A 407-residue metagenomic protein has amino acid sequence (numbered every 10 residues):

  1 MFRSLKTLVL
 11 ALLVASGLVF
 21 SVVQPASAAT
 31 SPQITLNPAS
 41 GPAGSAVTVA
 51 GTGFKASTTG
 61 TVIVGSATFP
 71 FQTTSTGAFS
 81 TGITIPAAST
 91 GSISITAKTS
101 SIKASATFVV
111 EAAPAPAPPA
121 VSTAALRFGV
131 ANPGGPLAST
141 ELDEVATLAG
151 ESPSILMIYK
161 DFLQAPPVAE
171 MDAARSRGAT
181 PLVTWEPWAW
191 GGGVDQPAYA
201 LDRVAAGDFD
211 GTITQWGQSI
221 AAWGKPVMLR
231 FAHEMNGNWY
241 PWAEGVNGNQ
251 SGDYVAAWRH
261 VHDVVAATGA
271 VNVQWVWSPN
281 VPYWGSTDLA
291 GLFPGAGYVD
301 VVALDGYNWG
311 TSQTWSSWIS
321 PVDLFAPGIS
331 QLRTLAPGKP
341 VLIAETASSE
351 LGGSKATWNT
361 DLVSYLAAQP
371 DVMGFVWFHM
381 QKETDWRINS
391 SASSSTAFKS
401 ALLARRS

Functional and structural regions predicted by a protein language model:
F2-A115: Extracytoplasmic/secretory-pathway segments with low complexity and glycosylation-like composition
A113-Q164: Boundary/entry segment of secreted carbohydrate-active catalytic domains
S122-P133, K339-S407: Substrate-binding cleft of secreted/luminal carbohydrate-active enzymes
L142-E151, A165-V183, Q218-G224, L292-G297 (+2 more regions): Acidic (Asp/Glu)-rich catalytic clusters
L156-Y159, L289-S320, F378-M380: Aromatic- and acid-rich polysaccharide-binding/catalytic face of secreted or lumenal carbohydrate-active enzymes
A169-E186, V301-L351: Glycoside hydrolase catalytic-domain groove-lining segments
A169-V273, W277: Substrate-binding cleft of extracellular glycoside hydrolase catalytic domains
W258, H262-D288, G338-L351, G374-W377: Aromatic-lined carbohydrate-recognition surfaces of secreted/lumenal glycan-active proteins
